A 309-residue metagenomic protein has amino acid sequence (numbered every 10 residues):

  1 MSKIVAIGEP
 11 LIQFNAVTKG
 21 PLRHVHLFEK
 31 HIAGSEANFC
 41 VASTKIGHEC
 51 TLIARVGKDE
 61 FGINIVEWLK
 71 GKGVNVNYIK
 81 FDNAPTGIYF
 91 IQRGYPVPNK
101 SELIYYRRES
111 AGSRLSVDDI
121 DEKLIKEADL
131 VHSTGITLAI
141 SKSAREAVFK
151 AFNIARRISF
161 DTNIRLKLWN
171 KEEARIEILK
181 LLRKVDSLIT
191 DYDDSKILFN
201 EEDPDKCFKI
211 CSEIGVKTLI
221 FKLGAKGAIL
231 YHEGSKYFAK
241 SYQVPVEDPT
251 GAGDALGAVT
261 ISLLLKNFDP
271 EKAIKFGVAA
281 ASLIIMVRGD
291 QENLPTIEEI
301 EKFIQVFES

Functional and structural regions predicted by a protein language model:
M1-N75, P245: Glycine-rich phosphate/adenosyl-contacting loop at the front of the ribokinase-like
M1-V5, N200, P204-S309: Conserved phosphate-binding/catalytic region of the ribokinase-like
K19-H26, Y105, Y237-K240: Short glycine/proline- and charge-enriched loop/turn segments that cap or connect secondary-structure elements
S43, D191, G253: Short, conserved phosphate/pyrophosphate- and ester-handling motifs at nucleotide-, phospho-/glycolipid
E49-C50, V76, I158, L219 (+1 more regions): Hydrophobic anchor at the start of a short beta-strand that flanks the dinucleotide cofactor-binding loop
E49-S133, E301-S309: Conserved N-terminal subdomain of the carbohydrate kinase-like
L130, I136-I210, G227-A228: Conserved beta-alpha-beta core of the PfkB/ribokinase-like small-molecule kinase fold
